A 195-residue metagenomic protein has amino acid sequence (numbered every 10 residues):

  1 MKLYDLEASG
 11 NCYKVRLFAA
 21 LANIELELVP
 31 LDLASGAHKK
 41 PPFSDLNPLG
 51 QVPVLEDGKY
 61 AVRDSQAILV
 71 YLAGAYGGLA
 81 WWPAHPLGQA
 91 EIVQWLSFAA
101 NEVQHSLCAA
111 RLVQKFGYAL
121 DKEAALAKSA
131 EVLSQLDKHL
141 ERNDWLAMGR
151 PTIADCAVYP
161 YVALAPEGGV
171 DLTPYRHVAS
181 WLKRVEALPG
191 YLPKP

Functional and structural regions predicted by a protein language model:
M1-A8, Y13-A127, D137: GST-like domain detector, emphasizing the conserved glutathione-binding G-site in the N-terminal thioredoxin-like
D57, K194-P195: Hydrophobic, well-ordered secondary-structure segments that either form specific early membrane-associated helices used
E91, L96-G190, K194: GST-like fold's C-terminal all-alpha helical module
